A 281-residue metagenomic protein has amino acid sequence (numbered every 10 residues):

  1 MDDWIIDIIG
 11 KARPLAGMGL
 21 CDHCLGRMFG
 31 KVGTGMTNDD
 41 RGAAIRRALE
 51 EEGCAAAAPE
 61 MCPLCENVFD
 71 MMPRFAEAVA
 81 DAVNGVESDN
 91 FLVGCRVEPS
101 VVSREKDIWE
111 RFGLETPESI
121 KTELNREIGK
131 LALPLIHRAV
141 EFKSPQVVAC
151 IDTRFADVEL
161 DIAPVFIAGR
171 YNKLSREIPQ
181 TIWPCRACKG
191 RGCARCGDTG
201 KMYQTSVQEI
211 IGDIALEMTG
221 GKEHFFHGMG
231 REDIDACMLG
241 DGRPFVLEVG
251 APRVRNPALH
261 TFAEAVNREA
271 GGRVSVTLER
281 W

Functional and structural regions predicted by a protein language model:
M1-W281: Catalytic/RNA-binding core of pseudouridine synthases
